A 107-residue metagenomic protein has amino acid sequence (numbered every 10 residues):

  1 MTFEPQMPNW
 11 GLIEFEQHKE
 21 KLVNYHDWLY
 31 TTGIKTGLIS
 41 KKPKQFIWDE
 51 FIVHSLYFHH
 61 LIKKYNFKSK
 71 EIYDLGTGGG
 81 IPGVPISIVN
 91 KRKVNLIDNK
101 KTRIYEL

Functional and structural regions predicted by a protein language model:
T2-F3, M7-F67, Y73, Y105: Class I SAM-dependent transferase core
L56-L107: Conserved SAM/SAH cofactor-binding pocket of Class I
